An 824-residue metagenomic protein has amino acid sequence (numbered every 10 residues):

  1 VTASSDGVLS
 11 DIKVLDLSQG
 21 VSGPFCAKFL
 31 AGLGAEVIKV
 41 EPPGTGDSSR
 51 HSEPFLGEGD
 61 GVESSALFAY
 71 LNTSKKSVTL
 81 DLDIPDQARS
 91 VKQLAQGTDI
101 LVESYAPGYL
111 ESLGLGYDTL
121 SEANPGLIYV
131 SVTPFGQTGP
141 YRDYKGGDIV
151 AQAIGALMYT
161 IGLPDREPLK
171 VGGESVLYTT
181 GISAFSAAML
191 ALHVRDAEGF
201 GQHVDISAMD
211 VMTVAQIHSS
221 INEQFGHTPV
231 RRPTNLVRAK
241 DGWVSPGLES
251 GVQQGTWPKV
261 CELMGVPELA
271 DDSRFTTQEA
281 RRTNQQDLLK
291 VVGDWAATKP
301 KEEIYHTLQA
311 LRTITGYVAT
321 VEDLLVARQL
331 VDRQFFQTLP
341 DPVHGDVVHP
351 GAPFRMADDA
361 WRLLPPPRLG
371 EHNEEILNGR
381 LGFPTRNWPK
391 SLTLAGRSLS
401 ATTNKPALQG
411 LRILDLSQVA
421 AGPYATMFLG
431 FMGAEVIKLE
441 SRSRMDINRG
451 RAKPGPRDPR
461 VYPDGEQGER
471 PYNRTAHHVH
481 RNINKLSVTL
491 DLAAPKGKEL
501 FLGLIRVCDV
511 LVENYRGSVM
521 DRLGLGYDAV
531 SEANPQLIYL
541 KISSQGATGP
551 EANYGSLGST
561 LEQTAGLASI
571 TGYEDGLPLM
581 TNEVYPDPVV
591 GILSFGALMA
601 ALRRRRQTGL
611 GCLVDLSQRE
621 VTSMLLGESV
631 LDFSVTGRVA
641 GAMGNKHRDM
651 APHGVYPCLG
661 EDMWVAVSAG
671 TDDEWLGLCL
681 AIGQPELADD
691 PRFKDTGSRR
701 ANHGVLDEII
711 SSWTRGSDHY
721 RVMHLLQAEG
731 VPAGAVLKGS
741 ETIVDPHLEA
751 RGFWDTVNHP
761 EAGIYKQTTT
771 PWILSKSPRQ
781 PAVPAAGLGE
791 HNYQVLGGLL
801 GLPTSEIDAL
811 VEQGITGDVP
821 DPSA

Functional and structural regions predicted by a protein language model:
V1-F200, E223, R368, H372-L610 (+3 more regions): N-terminal helix-loop segment corresponding to the beta1-alpha1 unit of nucleotide/adenylate-binding folds
G44, P134-G136, A208-T213, D241-W243 (+8 more regions): Glycine-rich beta-alpha junction loops
F68, Q224-P229, T234-L236, G251 (+9 more regions): Short Gly/Pro-enriched turn/cap motifs at secondary-structure boundaries
P168-T179, R231-T234, W243-L248, T276-E279 (+7 more regions): A short glycine-threonine-serine/GTX helix/turn-capping micro-motif
G181-Q202, V214, H218-Q224, K259-P267 (+4 more regions): Oxidoreductase and adenylate-handling cofactor-binding alpha/beta cores
P233-L311, T315, E322, R328 (+2 more regions): Aromatic-enriched alpha-helical interface/lid elements that frame and gate functional surfaces
A310-L363, A728-A782: A glycine-rich dinucleotide-binding beta-alpha-beta segment and adjacent secondary-structure elements that constitute
V347-T385, Y765-T804: C-terminal active-site "lid" helix and adjoining low-complexity regulatory extension at the edge of ATP-using catalytic
